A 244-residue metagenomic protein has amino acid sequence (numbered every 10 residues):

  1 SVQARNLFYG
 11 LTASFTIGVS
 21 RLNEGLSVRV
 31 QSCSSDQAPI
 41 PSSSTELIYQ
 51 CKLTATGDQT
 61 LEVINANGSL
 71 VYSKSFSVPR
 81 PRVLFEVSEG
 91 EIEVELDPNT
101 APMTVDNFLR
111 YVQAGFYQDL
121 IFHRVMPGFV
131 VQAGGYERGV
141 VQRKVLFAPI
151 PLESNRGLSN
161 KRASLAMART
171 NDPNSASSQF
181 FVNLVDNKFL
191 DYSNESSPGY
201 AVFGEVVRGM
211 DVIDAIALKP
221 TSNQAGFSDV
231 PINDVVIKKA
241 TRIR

Functional and structural regions predicted by a protein language model:
S1-R244: Cyclophilin-like peptidyl-prolyl cis-trans isomerases
